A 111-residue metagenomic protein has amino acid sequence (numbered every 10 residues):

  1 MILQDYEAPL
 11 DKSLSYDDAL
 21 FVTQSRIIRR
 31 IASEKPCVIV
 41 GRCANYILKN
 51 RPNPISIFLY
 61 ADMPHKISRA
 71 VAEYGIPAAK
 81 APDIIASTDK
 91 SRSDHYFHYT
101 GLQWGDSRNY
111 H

Functional and structural regions predicted by a protein language model:
M1-P36: ATP-dependent small-molecule kinase phosphotransfer cores that center on conserved nucleotide phosphate-binding segments
M1-Q4, P77-H111: Small-molecule kinase domains that catalyze NTP-dependent phosphoryl transfer to phosphate-bearing small molecules
E7, D17, A44-N45, Y96: Generic secondary-structure boundary/loop-capping signal
L20, Q24, V40, K66 (+3 more regions): Helical mechanochemical/support elements of P-loop NTPase systems and associated helical scaffolds
I28-C37, A44-R51, I57, R69: RNA pseudouridine synthases
C43-A44, M63: A generic "binding-loop/recognition-motif" signal
N50-E73, A78-A86: Conserved phosphate-donor/acceptor-positioning beta-strand/loop module used by diverse small-molecule
